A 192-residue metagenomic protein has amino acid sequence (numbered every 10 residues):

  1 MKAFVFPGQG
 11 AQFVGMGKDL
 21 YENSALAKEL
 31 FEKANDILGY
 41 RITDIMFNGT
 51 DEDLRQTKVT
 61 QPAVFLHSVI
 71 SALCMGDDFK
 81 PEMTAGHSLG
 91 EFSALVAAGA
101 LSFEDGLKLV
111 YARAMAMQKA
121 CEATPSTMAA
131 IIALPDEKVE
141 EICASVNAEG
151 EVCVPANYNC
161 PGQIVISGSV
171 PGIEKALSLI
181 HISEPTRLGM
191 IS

Functional and structural regions predicted by a protein language model:
M1-K2, T127: Residues that mark the start of a beta-strand
K2-A85, I166: Helix-rich "cap/lid" substructures immediately adjacent to catalytic or cofactor-binding pockets
Q9-A11, L38, A98-L179, S183 (+1 more regions): Alpha/beta catalytic cores of group-transfer enzymes, especially the acyltransferase/condensing modules of polyketide
L73-D77, L95-L101: Alpha-helix C-terminal capping segments
G86-H87, Y158: Conserved alpha/beta-hydrolase "nucleophile elbow" surrounding the catalytic nucleophile
S88-L95: Glycine-rich nucleophile elbow surrounding the catalytic serine of serine-hydrolase chemistry
